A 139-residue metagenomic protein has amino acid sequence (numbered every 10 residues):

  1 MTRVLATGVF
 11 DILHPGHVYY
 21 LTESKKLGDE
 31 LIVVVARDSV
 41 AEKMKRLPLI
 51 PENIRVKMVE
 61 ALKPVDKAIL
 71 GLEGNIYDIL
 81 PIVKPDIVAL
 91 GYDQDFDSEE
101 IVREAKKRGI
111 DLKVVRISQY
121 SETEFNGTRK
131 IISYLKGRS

Functional and structural regions predicted by a protein language model:
M1-S139: Nucleotidyltransferase catalytic core that binds NTPs
